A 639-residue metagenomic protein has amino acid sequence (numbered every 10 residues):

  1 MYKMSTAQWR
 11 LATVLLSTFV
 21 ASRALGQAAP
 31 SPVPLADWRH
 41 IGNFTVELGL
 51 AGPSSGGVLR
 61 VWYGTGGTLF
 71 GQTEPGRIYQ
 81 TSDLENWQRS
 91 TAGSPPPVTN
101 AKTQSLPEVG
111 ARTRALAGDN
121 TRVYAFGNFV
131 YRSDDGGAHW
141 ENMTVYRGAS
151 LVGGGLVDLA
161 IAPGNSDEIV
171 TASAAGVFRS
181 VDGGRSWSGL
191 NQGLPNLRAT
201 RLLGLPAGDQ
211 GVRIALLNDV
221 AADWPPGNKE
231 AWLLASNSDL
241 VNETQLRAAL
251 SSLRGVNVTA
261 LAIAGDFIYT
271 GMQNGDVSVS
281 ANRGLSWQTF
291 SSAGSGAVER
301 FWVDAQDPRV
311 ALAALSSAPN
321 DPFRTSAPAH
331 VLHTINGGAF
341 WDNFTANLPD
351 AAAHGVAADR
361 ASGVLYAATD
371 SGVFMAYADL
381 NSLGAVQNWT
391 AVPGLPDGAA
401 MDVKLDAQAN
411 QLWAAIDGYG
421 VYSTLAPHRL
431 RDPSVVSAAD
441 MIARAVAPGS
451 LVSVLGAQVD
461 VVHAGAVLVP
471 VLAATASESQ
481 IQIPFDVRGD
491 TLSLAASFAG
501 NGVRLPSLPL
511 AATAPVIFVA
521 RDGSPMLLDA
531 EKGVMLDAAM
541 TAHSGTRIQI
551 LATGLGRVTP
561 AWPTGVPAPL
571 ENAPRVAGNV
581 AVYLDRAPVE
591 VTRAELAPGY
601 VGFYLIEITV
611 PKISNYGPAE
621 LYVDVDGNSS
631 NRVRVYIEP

Functional and structural regions predicted by a protein language model:
Y2-S5, L11, L15-R429: Extracellular glycan-interacting surfaces
H428-P639: A sequence-level detector for low-complexity, Ser/Thr- and acidic-rich stretches
